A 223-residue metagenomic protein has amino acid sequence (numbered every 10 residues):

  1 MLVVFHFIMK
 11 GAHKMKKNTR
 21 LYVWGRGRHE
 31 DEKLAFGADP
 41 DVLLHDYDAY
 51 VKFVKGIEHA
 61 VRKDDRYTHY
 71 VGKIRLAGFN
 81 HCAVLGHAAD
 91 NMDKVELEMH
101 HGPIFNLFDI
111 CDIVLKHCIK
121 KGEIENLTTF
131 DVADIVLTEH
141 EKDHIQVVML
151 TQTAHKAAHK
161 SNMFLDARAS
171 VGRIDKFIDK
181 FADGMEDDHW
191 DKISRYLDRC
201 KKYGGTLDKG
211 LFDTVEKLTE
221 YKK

Functional and structural regions predicted by a protein language model:
M1-K14: Short, Lys/Arg-enriched N-terminal segments with co-localized hydrophobic residues within the first ~10-30 amino acids
K10, I104-F105, H159, M163: Alpha-helical and His/Cys-centered functional microenvironments
N18-G56, H155-K223: C-terminal/domain-terminus segments
E58-V71, T128-V136: Short Cys/His-rich Zn2+-coordinating modules
D65-I124: Short cysteine-rich loop/turn motifs with clustered Cys
V71-K73, A83-V84, E98-H100, Q146-L150 (+1 more regions): Ordered hydrophobic segments in well-structured contexts
D112-E139, F181-K202: Short Fe-S-cluster ligation motifs
K121-G172: Short Cys/His-centered divalent metal-binding micro-motifs
